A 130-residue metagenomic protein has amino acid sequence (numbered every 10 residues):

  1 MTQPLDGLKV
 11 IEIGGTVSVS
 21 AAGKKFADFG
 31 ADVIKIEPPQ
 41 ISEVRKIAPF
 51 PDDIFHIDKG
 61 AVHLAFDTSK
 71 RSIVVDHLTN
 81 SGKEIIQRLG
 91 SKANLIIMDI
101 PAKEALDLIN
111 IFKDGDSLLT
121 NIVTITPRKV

Functional and structural regions predicted by a protein language model:
M1-V130: N-terminal helix-loop segment corresponding to the beta1-alpha1 unit of nucleotide/adenylate-binding folds
